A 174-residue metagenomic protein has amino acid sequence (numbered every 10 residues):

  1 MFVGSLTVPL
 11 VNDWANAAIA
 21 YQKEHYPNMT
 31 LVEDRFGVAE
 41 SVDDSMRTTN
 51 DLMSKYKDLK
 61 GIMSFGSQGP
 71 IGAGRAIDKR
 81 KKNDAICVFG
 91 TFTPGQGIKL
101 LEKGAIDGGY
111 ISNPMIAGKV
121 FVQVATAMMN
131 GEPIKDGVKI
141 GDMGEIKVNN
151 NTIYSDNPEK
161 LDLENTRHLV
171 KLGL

Functional and structural regions predicted by a protein language model:
M1, Q22-E40: Short beta-strand elements in bilobed, periplasmic/extracellular small-molecule ligand-binding domains
M1-S5, K103-M115: Short beta-strand elements at the ligand-binding edges of bilobed clamshell
F2-L6, L10, H25, V120-L174: Hinge/cleft segment of the Venus flytrap/periplasmic-binding protein
G4-V8, V32-V38, D58-K60, G108: Second-shell loop/turn segments in exported
T7, V11, V38, V42 (+2 more regions): Solvent-exposed, acidic/flexible segments
P9-M29, D44-T48, G72: Short, solvent-exposed amphipathic alpha-helices that sit in or adjacent to ligand/effector-binding or catalytic
D13-A20, S45-M46, T93-G97, N113-N130: Hydrophobic alpha-helical segments within soluble ligand-binding/sensing domains
A18, V38-L100: Hydrophobic alpha-helical
